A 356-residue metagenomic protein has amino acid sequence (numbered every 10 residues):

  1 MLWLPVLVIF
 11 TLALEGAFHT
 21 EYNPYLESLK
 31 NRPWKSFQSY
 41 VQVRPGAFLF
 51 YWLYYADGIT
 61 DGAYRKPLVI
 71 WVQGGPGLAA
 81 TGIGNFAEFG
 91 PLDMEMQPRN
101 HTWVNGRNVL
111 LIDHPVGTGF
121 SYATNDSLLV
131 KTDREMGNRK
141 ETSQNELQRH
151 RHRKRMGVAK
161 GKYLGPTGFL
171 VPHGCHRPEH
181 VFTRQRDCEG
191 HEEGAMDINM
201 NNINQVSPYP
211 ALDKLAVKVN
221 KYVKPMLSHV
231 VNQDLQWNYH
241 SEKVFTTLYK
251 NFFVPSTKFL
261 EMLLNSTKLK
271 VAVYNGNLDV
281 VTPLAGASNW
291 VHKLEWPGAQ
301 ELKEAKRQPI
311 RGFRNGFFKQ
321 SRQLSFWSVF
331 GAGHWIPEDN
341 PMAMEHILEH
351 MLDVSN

Functional and structural regions predicted by a protein language model:
M1-N356: Terminal and linker regions of secretory-pathway proteins
